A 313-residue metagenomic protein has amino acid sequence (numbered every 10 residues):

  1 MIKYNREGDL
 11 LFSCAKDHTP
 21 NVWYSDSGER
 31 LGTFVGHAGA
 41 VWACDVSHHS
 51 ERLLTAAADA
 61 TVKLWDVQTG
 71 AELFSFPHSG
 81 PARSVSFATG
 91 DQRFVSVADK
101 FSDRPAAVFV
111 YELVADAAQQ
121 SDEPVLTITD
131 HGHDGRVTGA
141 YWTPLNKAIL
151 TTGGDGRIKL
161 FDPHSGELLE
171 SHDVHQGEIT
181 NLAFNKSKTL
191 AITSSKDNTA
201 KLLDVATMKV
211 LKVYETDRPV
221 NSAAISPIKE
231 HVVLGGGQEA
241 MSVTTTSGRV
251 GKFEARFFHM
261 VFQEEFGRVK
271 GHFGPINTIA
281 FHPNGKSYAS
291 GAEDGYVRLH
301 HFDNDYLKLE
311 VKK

Functional and structural regions predicted by a protein language model:
R6-E7, H48-H49, T89-G90, P144-L145 (+3 more regions): Residue-level detector of Asp-centered blade-edge/turn motifs that repeat once per structural unit in beta-propeller
E7, C14-D17, T55-D59, G90 (+8 more regions): Conserved strand-to-loop turn within each blade of WD40 beta-propeller repeats
P20-Y24, V62-W65, V85, P105-L113 (+5 more regions): WD40-repeat beta-propellers
E29-G32, A71-F74, Q119-T127, L169-E170 (+3 more regions): A structural motif specific to WD40 beta-propellers
V35-V41, P77-A82, T129-V137, D173-I179 (+2 more regions): WD40/WD-repeat beta-propeller blade N-cap
L211-V213, D217-N221, S226-T278, H282-S287 (+1 more regions): Terminal intrinsically disordered, low-complexity extensions flanking WD-repeat/beta-propeller proteins
